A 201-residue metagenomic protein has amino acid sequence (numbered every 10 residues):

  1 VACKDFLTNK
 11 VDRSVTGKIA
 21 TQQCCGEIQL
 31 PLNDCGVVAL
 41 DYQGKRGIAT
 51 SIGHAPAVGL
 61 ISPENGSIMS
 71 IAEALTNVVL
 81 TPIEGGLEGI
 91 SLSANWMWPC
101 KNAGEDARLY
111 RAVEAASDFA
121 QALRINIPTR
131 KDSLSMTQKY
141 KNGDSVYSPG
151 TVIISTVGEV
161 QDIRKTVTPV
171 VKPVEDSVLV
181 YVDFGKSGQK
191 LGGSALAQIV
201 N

Functional and structural regions predicted by a protein language model:
V1-N201: Glycine/proline-enriched, intrinsically flexible loops and inter-domain linkers
